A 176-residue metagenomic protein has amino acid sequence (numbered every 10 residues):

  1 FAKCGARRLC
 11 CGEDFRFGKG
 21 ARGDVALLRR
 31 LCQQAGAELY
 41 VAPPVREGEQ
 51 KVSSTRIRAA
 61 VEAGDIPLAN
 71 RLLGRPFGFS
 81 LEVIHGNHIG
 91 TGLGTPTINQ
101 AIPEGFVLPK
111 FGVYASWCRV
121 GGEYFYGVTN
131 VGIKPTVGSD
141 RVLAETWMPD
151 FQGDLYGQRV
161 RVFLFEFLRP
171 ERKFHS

Functional and structural regions predicted by a protein language model:
F1-P96, K173-H175: Classical nucleotidyltransferase
G86-S176: Phosphate/ribose-recognition catalytic cores of enzymes acting on nucleotide-derived substrates
